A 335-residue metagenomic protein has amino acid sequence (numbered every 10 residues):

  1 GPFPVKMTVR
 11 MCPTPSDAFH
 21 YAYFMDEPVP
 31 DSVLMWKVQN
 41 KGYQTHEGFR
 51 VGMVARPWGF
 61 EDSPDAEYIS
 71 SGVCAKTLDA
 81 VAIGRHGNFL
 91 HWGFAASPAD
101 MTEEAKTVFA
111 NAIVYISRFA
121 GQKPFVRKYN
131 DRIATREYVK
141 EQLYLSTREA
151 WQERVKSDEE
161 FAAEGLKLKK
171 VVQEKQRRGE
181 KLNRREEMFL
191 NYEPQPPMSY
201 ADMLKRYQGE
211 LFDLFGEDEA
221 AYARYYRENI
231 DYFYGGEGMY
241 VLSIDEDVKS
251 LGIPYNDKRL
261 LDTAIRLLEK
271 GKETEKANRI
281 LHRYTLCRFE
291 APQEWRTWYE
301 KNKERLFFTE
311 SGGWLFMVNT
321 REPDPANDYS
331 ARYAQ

Functional and structural regions predicted by a protein language model:
G1-A66: An acidic, glycine-rich "communication" segment
G1-P4, T8, I113, S117-G121 (+2 more regions): Hydrophobic/aromatic-lined pockets within catalytic cores
S16-D31, D79, I83-H86, G235 (+1 more regions): A structural motif
S16-M25, N111, R118-Q122, P323-A326: Short, surface-exposed, polar/charged, turn-prone segments marking secondary-structure boundaries
K41-E61, E67-V73, I83, D231-L260: A contiguous binding-surface segment within folded domains or other stable secondary-structure elements
D62-E67, V73-R227, D231: Extracellular ligand-binding/catalytic regions of CAZymes and related secreted enzymes and adhesion modules
S71-A82, Q122-F125, Y129-I133, E294-T297 (+2 more regions): C-terminal or late-domain output modules
K167-Q335: Long, helix-rich interaction regions
